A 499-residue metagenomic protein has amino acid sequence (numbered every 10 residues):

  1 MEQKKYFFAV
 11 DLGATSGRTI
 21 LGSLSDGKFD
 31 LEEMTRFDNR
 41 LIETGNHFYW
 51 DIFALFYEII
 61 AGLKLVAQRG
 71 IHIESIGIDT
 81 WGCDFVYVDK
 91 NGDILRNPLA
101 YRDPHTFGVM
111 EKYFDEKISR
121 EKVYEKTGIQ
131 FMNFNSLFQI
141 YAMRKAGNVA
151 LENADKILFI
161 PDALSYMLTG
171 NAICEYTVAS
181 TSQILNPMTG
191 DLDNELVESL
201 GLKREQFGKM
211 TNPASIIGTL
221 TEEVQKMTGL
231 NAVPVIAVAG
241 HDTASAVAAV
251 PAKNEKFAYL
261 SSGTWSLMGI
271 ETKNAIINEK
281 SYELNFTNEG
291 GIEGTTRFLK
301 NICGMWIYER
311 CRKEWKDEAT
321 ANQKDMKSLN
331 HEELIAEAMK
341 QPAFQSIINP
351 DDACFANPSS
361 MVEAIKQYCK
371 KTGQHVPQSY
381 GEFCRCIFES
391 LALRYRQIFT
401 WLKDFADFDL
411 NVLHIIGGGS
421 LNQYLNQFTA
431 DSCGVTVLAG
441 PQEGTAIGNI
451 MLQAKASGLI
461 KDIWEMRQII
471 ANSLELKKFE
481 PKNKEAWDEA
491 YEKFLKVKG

Functional and structural regions predicted by a protein language model:
M1-R96, G108, E125, Q225-V235 (+2 more regions): N-terminal glycine/serine-rich phosphate-binding loop of ATP-dependent small-molecule kinases, especially carbohydrate
E2, A9, L21, F114-T127 (+9 more regions): Active-site core segments that coordinate phosphate-bearing ligands/cofactors across diverse enzyme families
G45-F48, R120-Q130, Q206: Short glycine/proline- and acidic residue-enriched helix-loop micro-motifs that form flexible lids or anion-recognition
K64, Q68-Y101, Q130-F134, P161 (+2 more regions): Short beta-strand-loop/turn "lid" adjacent to the catalytic site in phosphate-handling enzymes
H72-T80, K156, K209, D407-G417: Short glycine-rich phosphate-binding loop at a beta-alpha junction
D79-D84, P213-A214, S262-W265, V412-S420: Glycine-rich beta-strand-to-loop/alpha-helix junction loops that act as flexible
L99, D103-E116, M451: Short alpha-helix plus adjacent loop in nuclease-associated cores
N135-Y141: A charged, well-structured terminal subsegment
